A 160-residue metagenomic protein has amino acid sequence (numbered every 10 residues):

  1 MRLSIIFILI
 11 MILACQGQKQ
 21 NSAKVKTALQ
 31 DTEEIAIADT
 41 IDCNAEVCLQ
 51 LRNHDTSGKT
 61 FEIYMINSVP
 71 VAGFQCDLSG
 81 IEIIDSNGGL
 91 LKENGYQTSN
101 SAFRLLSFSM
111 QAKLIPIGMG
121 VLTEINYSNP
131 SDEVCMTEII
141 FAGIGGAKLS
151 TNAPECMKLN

Functional and structural regions predicted by a protein language model:
M1-I8: Sec-dependent signal peptide recognition, specifically the positively charged N-region followed immediately by
I12-A14: C-terminal motif of bacterial Sec signal peptides marking the signal peptidase cleavage site
Q16-N160: Acidic, low-complexity intrinsically disordered segments
